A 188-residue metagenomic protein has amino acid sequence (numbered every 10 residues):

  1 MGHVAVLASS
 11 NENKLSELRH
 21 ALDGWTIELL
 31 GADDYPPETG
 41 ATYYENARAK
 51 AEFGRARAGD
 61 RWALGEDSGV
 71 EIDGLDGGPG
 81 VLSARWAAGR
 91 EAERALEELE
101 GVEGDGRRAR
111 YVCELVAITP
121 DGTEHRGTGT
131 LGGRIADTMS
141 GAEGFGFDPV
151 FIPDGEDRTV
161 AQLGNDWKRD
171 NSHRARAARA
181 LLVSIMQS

Functional and structural regions predicted by a protein language model:
G2-V6, E12-S188: Anionic-ligand binding patches
